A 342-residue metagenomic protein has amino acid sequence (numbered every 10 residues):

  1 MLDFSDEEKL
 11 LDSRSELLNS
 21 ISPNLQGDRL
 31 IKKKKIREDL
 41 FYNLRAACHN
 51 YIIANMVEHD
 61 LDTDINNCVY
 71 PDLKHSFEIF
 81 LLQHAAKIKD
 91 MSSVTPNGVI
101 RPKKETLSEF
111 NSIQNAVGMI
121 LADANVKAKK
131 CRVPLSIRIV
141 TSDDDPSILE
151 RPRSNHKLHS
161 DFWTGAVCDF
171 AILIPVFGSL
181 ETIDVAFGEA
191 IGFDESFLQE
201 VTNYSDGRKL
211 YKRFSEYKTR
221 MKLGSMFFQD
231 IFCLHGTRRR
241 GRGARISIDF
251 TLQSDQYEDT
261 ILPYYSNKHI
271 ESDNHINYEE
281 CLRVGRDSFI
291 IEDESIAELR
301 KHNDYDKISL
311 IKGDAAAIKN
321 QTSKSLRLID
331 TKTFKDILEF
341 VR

Functional and structural regions predicted by a protein language model:
M1-A124, E292-R342: N-terminal auxiliary "cap/dimerization" subdomain that precedes the catalytic jelly-roll/cupin core of mononuclear
R37, I137-D143, S160-T164, I174-L180 (+3 more regions): Short, flexible loop/turn elements at secondary-structure junctions
L107, N111, N115, C131 (+2 more regions): Short, amphipathic alpha-helical segments
A116-C131, W163-A166, V176-I183, L338-F340: Secondary-structure boundary elements
L121-K157, A166: Short N-terminal edge-element motif at the start of the domain
P134, D169-L173, R245-S247: Broad gene-expression machinery/nucleic-acid interaction feature
E150-T219: Catalytic core of non-heme Fe(II) oxygenases with the double-stranded beta-helix
F193-R342: Conserved double-stranded beta-helix
